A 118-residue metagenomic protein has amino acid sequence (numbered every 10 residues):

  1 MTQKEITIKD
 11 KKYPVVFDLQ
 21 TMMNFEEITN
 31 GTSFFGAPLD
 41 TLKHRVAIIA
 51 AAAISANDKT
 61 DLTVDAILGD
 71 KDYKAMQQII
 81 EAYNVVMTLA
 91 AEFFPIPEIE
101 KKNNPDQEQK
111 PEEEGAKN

Functional and structural regions predicted by a protein language model:
M1-T7, K12, M23, E27-A37 (+2 more regions): Charged interaction scaffolds used for protein-protein
V15: Active-site-adjacent beta-strand anchor residues
V46-A47: Extended, low-complexity alpha-biased scaffolding regions
